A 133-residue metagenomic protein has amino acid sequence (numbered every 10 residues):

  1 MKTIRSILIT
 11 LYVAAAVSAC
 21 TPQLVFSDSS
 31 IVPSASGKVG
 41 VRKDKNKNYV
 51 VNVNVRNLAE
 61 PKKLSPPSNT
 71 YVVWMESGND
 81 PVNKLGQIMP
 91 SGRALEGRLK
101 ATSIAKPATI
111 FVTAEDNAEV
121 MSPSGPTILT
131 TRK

Functional and structural regions predicted by a protein language model:
M1-C20: Sec-dependent bacterial lipoprotein signal peptides
R5, C20-K133: N-terminal targeting/export leaders
